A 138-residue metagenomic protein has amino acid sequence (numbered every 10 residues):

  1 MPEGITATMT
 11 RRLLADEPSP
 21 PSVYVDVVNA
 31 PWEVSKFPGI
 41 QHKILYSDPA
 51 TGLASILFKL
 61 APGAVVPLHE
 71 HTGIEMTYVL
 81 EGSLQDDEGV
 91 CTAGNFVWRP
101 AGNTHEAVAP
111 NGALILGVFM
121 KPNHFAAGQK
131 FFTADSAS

Functional and structural regions predicted by a protein language model:
M1-T51, F132-S138: A short, N-terminal "cap"/entry segment at the start of jelly-roll beta-barrel domains of the cupin/DSBH fold
P38-H71, V90, P100-T104: Conserved short histidine dyad/triad with adjacent acidic residue
L53, E75, G112: Conserved catalytic motifs of the protein kinase core domain
F58, Y78, G117-V118: Preference for bulky hydrophobic residues occupying beta-strand positions in well-ordered beta-sheet regions
A61-P62, E70-D86, A93: Glycine- and acidic-residue-biased ligand/ion/polar-headgroup-sensing regions
V65, N95-F96, L114: Residue-level marker of beta-strand positions
Q85-A109: Short acidic-glycine-tyrosine-enriched beta hairpin
A101-G128: Ligand-binding loop in jelly-roll beta-barrel domains
